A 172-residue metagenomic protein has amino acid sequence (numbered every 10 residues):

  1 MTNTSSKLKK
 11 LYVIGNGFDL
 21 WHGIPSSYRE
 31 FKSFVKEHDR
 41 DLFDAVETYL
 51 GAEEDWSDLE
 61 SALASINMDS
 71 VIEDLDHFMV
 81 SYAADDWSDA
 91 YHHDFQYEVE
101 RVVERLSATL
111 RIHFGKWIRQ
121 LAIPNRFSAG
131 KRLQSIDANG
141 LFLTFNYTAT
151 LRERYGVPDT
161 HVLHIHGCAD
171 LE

Functional and structural regions predicted by a protein language model:
T2-K10, H22, E30, V35-G167: Active-site periphery "cap/insert" segments of enzyme catalytic domains
D19-P25: Short N-terminal binding/cap micro-motifs at the start of the first secondary-structure element
